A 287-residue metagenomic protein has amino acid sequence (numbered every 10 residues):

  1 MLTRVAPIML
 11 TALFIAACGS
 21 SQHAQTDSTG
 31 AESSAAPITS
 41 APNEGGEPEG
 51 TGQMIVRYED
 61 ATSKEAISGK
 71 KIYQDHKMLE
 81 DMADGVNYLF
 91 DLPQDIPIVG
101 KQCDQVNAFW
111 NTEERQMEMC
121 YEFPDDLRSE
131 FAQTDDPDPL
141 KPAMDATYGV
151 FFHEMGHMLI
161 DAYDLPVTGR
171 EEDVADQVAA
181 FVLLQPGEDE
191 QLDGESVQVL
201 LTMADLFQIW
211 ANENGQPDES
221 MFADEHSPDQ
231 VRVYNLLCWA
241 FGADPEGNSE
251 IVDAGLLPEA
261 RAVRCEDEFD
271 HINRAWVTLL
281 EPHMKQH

Functional and structural regions predicted by a protein language model:
M1-I8: Bacterial N-terminal signal peptides that target proteins for export
F14-A17: C-terminal motif of bacterial Sec signal peptides marking the signal peptidase cleavage site
G19-E118, F123-Q133, R274-H287: A metal-dependent hydrolase signature that marks the N-terminal structural subdomain at the beginning of catalytic folds
P42-E59, S63-K64, D218-H287: Pan-zinc metallopeptidase signature
Q94-W110, V174-V178, L192-N212: Acidic helix-start/capping segments at beta-turn-to-alpha-helix junctions
L140-I160: Short alpha-helix carrying the canonical HExxH Zn2+-binding catalytic motif
T168-G187: An active-site-proximal "capping" alpha-helix that borders the catalytic cofactor pocket
L184-L237: Active-site/pore-lining binding-face segments in mid-to-C-terminal subdomains
